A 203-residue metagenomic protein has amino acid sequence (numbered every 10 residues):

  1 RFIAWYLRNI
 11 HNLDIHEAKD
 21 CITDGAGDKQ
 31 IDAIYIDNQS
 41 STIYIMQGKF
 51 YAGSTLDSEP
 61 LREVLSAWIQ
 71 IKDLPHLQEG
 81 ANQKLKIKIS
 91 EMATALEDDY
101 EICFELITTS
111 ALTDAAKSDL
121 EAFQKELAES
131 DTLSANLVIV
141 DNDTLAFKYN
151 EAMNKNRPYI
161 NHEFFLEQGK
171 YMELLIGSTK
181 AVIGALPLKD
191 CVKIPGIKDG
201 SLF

Functional and structural regions predicted by a protein language model:
R1-F203: N-terminal extension/subdomain marker
